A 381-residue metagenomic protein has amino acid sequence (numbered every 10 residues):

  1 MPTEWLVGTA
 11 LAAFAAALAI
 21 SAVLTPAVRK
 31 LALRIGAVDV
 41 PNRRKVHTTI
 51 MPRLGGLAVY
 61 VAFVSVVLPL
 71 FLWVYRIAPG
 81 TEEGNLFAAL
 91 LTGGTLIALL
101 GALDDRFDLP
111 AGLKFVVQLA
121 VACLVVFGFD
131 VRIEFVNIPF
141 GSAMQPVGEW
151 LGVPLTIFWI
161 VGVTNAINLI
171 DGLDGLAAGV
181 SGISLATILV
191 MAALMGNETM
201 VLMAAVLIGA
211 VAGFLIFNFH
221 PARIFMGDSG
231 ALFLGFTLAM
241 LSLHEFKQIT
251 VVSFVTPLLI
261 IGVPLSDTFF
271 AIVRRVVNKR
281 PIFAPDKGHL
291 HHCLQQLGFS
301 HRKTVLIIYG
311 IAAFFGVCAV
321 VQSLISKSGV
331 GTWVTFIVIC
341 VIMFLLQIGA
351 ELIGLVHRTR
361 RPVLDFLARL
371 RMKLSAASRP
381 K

Functional and structural regions predicted by a protein language model:
P2-T268: "…together with the soluble PPM/PP2C metallo-phosphatase catalytic core" -> "…together with the soluble PPM/PP2C
A27-K30, L346-V363: Membrane-interface capping segments at transmembrane-helix boundaries
A27-P52, F270-R302, L370, L374: Cytosolic, membrane-interface loops and tails of multi-pass inner-membrane proteins
H244-T250, F336-G354: N-terminal hydrophobic signal/anchor transmembrane helix of membrane proteins
I261-F269, V317, F344-I348: Hydrophobic transmembrane alpha-helical segments of multi-pass transport and channel proteins
Q296-F314, V320-S323: Alpha-helical transmembrane segments of integral membrane proteins, especially multi-pass inner/plasma-membrane
A319-I337: Extracellular/periplasmic helix-loop-helix junctions in multi-pass membrane proteins
V356-S378: Short, highly charged, low-complexity non-transmembrane loops/tails of multi-pass membrane proteins
